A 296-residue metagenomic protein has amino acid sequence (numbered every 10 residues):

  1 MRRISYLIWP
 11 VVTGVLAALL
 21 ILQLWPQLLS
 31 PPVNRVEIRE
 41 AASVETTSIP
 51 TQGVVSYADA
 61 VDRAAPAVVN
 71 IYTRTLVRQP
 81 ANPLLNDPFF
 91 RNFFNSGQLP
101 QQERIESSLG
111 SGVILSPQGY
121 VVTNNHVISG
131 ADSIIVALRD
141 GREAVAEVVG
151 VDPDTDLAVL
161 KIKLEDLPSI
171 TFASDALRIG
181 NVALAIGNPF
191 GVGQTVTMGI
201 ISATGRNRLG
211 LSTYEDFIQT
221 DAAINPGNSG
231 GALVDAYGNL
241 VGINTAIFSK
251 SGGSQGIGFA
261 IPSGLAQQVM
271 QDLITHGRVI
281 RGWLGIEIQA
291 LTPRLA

Functional and structural regions predicted by a protein language model:
R2-V15, L19-A296: Serine-dependent protease modules
